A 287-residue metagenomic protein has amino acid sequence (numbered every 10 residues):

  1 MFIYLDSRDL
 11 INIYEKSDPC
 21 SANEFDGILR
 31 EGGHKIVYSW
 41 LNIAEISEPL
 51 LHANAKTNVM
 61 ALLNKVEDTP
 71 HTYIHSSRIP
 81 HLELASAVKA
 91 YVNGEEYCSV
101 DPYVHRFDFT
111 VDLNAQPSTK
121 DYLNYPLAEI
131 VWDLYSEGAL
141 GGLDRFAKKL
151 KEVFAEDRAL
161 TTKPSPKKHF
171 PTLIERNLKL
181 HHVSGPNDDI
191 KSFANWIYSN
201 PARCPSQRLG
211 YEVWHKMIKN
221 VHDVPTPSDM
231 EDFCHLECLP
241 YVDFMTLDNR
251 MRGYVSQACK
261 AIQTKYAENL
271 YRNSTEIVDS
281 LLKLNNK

Functional and structural regions predicted by a protein language model:
M1-W40, A44-H182, K191-S228, G253-T264 (+1 more regions): Short, well-structured N-terminal submotif of metal-dependent ribonuclease cores
D6, D232, D248: Acidic active-site catalytic centers that drive phospho-/nucleotidyl reactions and related ester hydrolyses
L29-R30, E237-P240, L282: Alpha-helix boundary recognition
I46, M230-V242: Acidic, metal-associated active-site segment
Y241-V242, R250-K287: Alpha-helical oligomerization segments
